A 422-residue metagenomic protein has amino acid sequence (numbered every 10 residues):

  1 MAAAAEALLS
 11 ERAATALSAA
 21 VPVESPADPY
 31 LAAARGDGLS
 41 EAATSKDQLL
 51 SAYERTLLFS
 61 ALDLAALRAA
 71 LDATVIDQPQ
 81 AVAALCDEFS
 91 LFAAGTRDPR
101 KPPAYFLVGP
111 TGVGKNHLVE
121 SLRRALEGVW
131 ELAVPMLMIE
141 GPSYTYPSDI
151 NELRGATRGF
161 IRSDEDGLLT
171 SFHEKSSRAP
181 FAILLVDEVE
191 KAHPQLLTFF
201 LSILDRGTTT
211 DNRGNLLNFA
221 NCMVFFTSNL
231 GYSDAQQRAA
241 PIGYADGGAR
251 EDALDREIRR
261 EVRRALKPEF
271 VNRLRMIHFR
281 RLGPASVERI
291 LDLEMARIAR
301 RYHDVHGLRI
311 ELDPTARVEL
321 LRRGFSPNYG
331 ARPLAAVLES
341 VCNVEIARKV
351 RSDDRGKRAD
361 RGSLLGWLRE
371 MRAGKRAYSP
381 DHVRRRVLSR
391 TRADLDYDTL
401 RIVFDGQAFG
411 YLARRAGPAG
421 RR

Functional and structural regions predicted by a protein language model:
A2-R422: AAA+ P-loop NTPase nucleotide-binding core of proteostasis motors
